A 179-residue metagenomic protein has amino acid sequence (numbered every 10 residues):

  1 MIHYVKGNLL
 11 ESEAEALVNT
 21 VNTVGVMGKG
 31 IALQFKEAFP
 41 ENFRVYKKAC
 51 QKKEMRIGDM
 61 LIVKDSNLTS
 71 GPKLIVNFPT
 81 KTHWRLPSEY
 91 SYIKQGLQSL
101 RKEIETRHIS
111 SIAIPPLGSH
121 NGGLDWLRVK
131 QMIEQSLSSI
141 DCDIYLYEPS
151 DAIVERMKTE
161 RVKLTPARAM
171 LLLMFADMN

Functional and structural regions predicted by a protein language model:
M1-N179: Macrodomain-like recognition of ADP-ribose-binding/processing modules
